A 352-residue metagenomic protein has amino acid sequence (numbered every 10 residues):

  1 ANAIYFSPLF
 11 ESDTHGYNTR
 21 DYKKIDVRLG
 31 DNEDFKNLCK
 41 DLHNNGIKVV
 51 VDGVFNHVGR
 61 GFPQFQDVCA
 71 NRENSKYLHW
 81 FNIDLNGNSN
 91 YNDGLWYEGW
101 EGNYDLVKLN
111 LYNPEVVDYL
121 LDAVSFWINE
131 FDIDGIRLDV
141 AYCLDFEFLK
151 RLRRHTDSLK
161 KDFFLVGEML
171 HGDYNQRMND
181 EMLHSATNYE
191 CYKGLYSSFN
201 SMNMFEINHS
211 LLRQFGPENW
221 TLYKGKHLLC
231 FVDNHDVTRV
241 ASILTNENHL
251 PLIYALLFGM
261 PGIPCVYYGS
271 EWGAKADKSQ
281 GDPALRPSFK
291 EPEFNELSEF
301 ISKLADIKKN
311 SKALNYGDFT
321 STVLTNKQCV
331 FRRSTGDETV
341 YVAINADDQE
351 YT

Functional and structural regions predicted by a protein language model:
N2, L9-E130, L152-S158: Substrate-binding/active-site clefts of carbohydrate-active enzymes
N2-D13, G53-F62, D139-D145, E168-D173 (+2 more regions): Short, solvent-exposed turn/loop segments enriched in Gly/Ser/Thr/Pro and often Arg
I4-F6, V49-V51, I136, L165-G167 (+3 more regions): Hydrophobic faces of well-ordered beta-strands that scaffold small-molecule active sites in alpha/beta enzyme cores
F6, Y22, L42, D52 (+10 more regions): Conserved, mostly hydrophobic/aromatic
N18-N32, G102-V117, D134-C143, G194-M202 (+2 more regions): The substrate-binding groove and active-site-proximal loops of carbohydrate-active enzymes, especially glycoside
C39, H43-N45, C69, S125 (+8 more regions): Active-site-proximal helices and loops of the catalytic beta/alpha 8
Y254-L257, P261-K275: Substrate-binding cleft of secreted/luminal carbohydrate-active enzymes
T322-T352: Carbohydrate-binding surface patches
